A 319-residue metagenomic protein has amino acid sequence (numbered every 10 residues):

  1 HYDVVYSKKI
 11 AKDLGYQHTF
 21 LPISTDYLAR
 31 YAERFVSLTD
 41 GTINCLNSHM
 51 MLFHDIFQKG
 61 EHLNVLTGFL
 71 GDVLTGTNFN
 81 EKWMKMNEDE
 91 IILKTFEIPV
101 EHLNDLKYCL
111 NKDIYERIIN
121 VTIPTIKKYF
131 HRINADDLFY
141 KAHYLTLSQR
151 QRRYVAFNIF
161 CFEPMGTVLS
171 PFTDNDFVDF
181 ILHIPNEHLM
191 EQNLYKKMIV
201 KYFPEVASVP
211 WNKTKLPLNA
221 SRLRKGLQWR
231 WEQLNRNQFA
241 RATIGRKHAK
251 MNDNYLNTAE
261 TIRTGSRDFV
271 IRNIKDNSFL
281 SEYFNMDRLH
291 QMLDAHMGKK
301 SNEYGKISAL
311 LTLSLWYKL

Functional and structural regions predicted by a protein language model:
H1-D3, F20, D26-R30, D72-G76 (+3 more regions): Flexible loop/turn segments at secondary-structure boundaries
D3-V4, Q192: Conserved strand-to-helix beginnings and helix N-cap segments that scaffold or border functional pockets
V4-L38, T67, L74, V121-H131: A conserved beta-strand->alpha-helix junction
K8-K12, F53-L66, S170-P171, K300-S301: A general structural signal for short secondary-structure junctions and capping/turn motifs
E33-F53, F57-E81: Extended catalytic-interface subdomain
D40-G41, D89-K94, A295-S301: Short loop/turn hinge sites at secondary-structure boundaries
H62, I98-L319: Adenosyl-5′-phosphate
T77-V100: A mobile, often basic/glycine-rich helix-loop segment that functions as the active-site lid/recognition loop
